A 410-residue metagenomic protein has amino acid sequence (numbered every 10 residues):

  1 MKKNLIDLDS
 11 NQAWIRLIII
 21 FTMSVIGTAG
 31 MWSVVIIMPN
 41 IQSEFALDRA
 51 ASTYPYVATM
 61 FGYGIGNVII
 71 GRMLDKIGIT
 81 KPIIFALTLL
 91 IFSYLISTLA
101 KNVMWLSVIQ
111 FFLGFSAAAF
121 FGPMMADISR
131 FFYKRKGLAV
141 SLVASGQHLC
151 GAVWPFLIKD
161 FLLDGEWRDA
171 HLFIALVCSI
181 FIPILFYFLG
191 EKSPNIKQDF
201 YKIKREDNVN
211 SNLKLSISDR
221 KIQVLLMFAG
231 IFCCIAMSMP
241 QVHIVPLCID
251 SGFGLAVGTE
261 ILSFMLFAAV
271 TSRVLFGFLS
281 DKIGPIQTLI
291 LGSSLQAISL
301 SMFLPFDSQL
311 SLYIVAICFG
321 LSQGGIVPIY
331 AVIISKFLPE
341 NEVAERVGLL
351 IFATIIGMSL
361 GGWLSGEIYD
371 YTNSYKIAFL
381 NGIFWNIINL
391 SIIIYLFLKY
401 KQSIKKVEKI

Functional and structural regions predicted by a protein language model:
I15-R49, N67-I70, W154, P240-V245: Extracytoplasmic
W32, M60-V68, A152, L266-V274 (+1 more regions): Residue-level signature of mid-helix packing/kink "hotspots" within the transmembrane helices of 12-pass Major
V34-M38, D219-F276: Extracytoplasmic gate region of multi-pass secondary transporters
I65-M104, S280: Conserved MFS/SLC helix-loop-helix module at the cytosolic interface between two early adjacent transmembrane helices
S93, M104-F112, L310-C318: Paired small-residue
A119-F132, G325-L338: Intracellular juxtamembrane helix-capping segments at the cytosolic ends of symmetry-related transmembrane helices
V143-P194: Helix-loop-helix hairpin linking two adjacent transmembrane segments in secondary transporters
S263-A269, L275, S280-I333: C-terminal transmembrane helical hairpin of 12-TM major facilitator-type secondary transporters
